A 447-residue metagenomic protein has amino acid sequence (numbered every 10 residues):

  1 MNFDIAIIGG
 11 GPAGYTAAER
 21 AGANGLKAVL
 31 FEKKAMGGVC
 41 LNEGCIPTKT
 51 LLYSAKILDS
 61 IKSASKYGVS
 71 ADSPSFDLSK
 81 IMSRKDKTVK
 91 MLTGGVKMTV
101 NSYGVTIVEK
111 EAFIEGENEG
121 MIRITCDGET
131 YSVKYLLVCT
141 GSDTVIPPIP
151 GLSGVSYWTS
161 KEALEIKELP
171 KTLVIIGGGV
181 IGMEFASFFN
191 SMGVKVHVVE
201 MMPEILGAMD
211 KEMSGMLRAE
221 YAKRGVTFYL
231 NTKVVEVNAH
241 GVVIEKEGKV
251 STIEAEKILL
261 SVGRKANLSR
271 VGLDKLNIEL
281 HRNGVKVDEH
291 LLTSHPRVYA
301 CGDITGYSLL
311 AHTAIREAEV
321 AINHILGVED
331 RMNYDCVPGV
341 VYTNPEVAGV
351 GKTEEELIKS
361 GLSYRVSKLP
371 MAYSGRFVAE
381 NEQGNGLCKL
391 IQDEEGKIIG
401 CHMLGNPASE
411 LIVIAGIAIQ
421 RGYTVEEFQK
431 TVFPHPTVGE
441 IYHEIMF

Functional and structural regions predicted by a protein language model:
M1-G11, L169-I176: Beta1/beta-strand and adjacent pyrophosphate-binding region of the FAD-binding site in flavoprotein oxidoreductases
F3, C40-E43, P47-T130, A208-T232 (+2 more regions): N-terminal Rossmann-like dinucleotide/flavin-binding domain of flavoprotein oxidoreductases that bind FAD/FMN
A6-I8, A112, T130-G141, I176 (+2 more regions): Short hydrophobic core segments
A6-K34, V39, I46, T50-I57 (+3 more regions): Flexible, glycine-rich terminal cap/loop adjacent to redox cofactors in electron-transfer oxidoreductases
C45, T140-V194, V199, T227-F228 (+1 more regions): Glycine-rich dinucleotide-binding loop and its adjacent helix/turn
T88-T93, K97, L164-E165, P170-V174 (+4 more regions): Rossmann-like dinucleotide-binding cores of NAD(P)H-dependent redox enzymes
T106-E109, F113-T125, M192-E289, K359 (+1 more regions): A Rossmann-like FAD-binding core segment of flavoenzymes
S153-P170, T252-L326: FAD-site-proximal beta/loop scaffold in flavoenzymes
